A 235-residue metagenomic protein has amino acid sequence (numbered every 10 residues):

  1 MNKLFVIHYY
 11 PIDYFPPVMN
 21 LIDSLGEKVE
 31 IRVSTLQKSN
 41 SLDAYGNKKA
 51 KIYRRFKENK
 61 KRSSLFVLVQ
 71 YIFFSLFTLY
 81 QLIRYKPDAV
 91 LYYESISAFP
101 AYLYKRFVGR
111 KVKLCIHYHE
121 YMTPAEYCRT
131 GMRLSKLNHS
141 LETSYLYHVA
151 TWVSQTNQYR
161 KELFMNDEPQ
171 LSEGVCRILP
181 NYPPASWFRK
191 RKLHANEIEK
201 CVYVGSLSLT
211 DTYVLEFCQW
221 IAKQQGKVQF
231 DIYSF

Functional and structural regions predicted by a protein language model:
M1-S41, W152, E199-C201, L215-G226: N-terminal subdomain of nucleotide-sugar transferases
K3, A89, K105-A125: Active-site proximal beta-strand in glycosyltransferases
V6, T78-A98, K111-C115, W152: Short N-terminal targeting/anchoring amphipathic segment
H8-D13, S24-Q70, R160, S234-F235: N-terminal strand-loop element at the rim of the active site of nucleotide-sugar-dependent glycosyltransferases
D23, L76-I83, F99, L103-F107 (+2 more regions): Membrane-proximal helix-turn-helix segments that form the acceptor-binding/catalytic region of lipid-linked
K113, T123-Y145, M165-N166, A185-W187: Nucleotide-sugar donor phosphate/pyrophosphate-binding loop at the beta->alpha transition of glycosyltransferases
T143-V175, P183-F188: A short, active-site helix/loop in glycosyltransferases that binds the activated sugar's phosphate group
S154, W187, K192-T212, C218: Conserved donor-binding/catalytic core segment of Leloir-type glycosyltransferases
